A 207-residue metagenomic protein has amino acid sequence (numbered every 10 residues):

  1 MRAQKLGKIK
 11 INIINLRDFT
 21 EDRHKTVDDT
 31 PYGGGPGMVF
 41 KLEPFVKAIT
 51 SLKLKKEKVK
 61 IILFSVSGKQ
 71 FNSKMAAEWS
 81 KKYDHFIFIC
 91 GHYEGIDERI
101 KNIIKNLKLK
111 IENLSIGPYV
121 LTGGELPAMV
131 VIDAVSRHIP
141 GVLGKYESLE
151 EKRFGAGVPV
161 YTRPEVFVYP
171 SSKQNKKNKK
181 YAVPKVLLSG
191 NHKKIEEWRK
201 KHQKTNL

Functional and structural regions predicted by a protein language model:
M1-I49, S189, K194-I195, K200-L207: N-terminal nucleotide/polyanion-binding subdomain common to many enzyme families
N12-I14, K60-I62, F86-I87, E112-L114: Hydrophobic/aromatic beta-strand patches that form the interior of the parallel beta-sheet core in alpha/beta enzyme
R17-D22, K69, V120-G123: A short acidic, often aromatic-flanked loop/helix-cap motif at beta-alpha or helix-coil junctions that lines enzyme
G35, I61, G91, P184-L187 (+1 more regions): A residue-level signal for conserved active-site and pocket-lining positions in enzyme catalytic cores
V39-E98: S-adenosyl-L-methionine/SAH cofactor-binding core of RNA-modifying enzymes
I49-V59, K81, N102-N113, Y169-K179 (+1 more regions): Short, basic, low-complexity termini and linkers enriched in Ser/Thr/Gly/Pro that act as targeting/leader peptides
I96, I100-L149: Structured adenosyl-cofactor binding patch, chiefly the S-adenosyl-L-methionine
N113, L126, H138-K180, K185: Internal, active-site/partner-interface "lid" segment
